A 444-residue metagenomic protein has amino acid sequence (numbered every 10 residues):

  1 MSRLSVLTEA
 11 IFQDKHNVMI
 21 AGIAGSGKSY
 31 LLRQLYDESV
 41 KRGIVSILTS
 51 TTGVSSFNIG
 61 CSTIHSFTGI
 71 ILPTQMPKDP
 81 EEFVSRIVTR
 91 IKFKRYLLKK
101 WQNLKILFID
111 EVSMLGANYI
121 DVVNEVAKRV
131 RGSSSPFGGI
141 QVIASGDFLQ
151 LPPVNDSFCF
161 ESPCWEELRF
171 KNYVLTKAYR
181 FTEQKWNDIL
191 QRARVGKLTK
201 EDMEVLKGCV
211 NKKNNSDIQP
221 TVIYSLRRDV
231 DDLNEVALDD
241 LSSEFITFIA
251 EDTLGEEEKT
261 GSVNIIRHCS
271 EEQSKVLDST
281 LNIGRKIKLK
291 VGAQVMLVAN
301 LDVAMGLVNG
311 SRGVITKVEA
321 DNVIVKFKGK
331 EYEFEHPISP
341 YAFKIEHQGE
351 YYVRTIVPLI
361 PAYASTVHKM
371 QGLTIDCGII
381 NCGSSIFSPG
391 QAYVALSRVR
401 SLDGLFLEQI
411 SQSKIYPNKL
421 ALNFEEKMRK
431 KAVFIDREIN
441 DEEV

Functional and structural regions predicted by a protein language model:
M1-V444: Conserved ATP-binding/catalytic motifs of P-loop helicase motor domains
